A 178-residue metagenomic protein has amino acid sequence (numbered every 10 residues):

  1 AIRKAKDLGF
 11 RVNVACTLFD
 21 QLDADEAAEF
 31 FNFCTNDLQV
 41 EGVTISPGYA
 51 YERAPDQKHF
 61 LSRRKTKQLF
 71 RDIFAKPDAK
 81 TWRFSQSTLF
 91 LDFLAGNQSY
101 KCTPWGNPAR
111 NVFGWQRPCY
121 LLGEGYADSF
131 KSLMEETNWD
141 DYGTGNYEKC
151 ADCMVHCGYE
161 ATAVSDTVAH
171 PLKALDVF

Functional and structural regions predicted by a protein language model:
A1-N107, V112, R117, L121 (+1 more regions): Radical SAM enzyme [4Fe-4S]-AdoMet core and its adjacent flexible, acidic and glycine-rich loops/tails across
W115-F178: Flexible mid-to-C-terminal extensions adjoining Fe-S/redox cofactors in radical SAM and related proteins
